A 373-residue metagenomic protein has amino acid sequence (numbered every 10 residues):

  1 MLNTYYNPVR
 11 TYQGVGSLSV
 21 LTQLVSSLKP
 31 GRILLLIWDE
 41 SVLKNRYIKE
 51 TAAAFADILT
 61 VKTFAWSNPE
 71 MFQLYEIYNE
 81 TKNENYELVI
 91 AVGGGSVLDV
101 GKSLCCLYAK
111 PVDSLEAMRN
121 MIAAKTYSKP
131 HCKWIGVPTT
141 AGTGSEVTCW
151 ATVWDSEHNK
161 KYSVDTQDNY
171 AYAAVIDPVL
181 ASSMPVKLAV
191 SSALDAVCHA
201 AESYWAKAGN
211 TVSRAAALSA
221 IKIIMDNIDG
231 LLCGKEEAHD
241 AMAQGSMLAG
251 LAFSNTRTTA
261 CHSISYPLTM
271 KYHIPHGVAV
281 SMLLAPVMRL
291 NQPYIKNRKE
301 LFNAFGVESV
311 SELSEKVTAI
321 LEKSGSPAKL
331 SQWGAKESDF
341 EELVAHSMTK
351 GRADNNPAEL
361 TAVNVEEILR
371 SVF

Functional and structural regions predicted by a protein language model:
M1-L88, L330: ATP/NTP phosphate-donor binding region
V9, V15-G16, W38-D39, V92-G94 (+8 more regions): Fold-independent oxyanion-binding glycine-rich loops and adjacent beta-strand/coil segments at enzyme active sites
G14, L35-L36, E70, G95 (+9 more regions): Buried hydrophobic positions in well-ordered alpha/beta secondary-structure cores of metabolic enzymes
F72-N79, N83-I176: Glycine/threonine-rich beta-strand-loop-alpha-helix active-site module that forms ligand/phosphate-binding
W150-T256, P357: Carboxylate- and glycine-rich phosphate/diphosphate-binding segment that chelates Mg2+/Mn2+
V197-A201, M242-G250, I264, L284 (+4 more regions): Short alpha-helical scaffolding segments that buttress acidic/His motifs in well-ordered protein cores
T256-E308: C-terminal catalytic subdomain
F302, G306-F373: C-terminal charged capping/lid subdomain of soluble metabolic enzymes
